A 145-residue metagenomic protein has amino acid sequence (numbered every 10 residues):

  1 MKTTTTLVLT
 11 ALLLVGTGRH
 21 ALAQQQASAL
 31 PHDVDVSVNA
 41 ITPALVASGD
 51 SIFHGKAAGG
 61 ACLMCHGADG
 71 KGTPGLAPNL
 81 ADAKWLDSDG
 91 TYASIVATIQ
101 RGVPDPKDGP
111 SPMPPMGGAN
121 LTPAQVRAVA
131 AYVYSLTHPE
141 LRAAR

Functional and structural regions predicted by a protein language model:
M1-D35, R145: N-terminal export/targeting leaders of redox proteins
Q25-A57, A144-R145: Electrostatic cytochrome c docking/interface patches
G49, A58-D69, I99, M113 (+1 more regions): The canonical Cys-X-X-Cys-His
S51-M64, D89-G90, P104-P106, G117-T122: Short, charged helix-to-loop "capping" segments that act as catalytic/coupling loops
H54, Q100, P104, A131-H138: Sec-exported extracytoplasmic/periplasmic mature domains
G67-Q100, P115, A119-N120: Gly/Gly-Pro-rich "capping" loops immediately C-terminal to redox-active cysteine motifs in periplasmic/lumenal
G117-A144: C-terminal capping alpha-helices of c-type cytochrome domains
